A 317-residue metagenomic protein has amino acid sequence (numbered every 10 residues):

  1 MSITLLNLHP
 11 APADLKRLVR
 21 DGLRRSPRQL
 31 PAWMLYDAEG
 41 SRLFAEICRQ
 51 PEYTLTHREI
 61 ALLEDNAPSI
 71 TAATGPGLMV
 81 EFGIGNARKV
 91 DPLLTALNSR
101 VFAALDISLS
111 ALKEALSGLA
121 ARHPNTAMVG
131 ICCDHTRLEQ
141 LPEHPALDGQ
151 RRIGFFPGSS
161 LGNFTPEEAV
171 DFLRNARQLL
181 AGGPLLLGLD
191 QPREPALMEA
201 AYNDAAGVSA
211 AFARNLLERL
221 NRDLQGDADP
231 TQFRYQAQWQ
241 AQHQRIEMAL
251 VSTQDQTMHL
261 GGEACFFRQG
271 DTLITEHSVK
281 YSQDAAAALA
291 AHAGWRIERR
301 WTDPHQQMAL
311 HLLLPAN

Functional and structural regions predicted by a protein language model:
M1-M34, S41: N-terminal auxiliary segments of SAM/dcSAM-dependent transferases
P27-T74: Class I SAM-dependent methyltransferase Rossmann-like catalytic core, especially the SAM/SAH-binding loop
G75-G85: Conserved class I S-adenosyl-L-methionine
N86-N98: Conserved SAM-binding loop of SAM-dependent methyltransferases across substrates and taxa, primarily the Class I
S108-S110: Conserved SAM/SAH-binding beta-strand->alpha-helix loop
N163-N175: A short, conserved alpha-helix within the catalytic core of class I
Q178-P192: Conserved beta-strand signature within the Rossmann-like core of class I S-adenosyl-L-methionine
E199-V279, Q283, A287-A293: Substrate-binding/catalytic lobe of Class I Rossmann-like enzymes that use SAM or dcSAM, i.e., the mid-to-C-terminal
